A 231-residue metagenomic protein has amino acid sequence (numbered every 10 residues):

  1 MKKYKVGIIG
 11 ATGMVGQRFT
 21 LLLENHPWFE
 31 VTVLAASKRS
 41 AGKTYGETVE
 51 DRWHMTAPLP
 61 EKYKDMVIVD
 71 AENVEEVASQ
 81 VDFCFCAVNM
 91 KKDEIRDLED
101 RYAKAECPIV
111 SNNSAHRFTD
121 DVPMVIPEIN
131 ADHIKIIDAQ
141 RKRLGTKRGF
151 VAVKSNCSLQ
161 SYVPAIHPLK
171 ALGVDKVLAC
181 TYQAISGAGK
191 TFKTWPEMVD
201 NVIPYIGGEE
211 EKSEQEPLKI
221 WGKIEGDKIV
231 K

Functional and structural regions predicted by a protein language model:
M1-I206, G226-V230: N-terminal Rossmann-like NAD(P) cofactor-binding subdomain of oxidoreductases, focused on the glycine-rich
E209-K231: Oxyanion-binding "anion nests"
